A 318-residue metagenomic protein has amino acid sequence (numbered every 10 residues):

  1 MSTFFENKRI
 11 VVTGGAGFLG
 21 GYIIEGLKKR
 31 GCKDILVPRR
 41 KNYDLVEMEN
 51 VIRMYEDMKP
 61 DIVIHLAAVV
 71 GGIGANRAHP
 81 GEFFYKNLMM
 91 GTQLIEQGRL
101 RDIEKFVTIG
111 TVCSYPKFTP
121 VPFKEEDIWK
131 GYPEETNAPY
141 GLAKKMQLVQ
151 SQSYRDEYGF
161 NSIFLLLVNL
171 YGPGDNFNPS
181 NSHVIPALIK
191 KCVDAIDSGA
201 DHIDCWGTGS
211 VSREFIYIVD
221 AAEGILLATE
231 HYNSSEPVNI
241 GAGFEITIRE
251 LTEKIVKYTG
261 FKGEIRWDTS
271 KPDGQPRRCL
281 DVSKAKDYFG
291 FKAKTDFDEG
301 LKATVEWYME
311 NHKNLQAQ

Functional and structural regions predicted by a protein language model:
M1-F4, K8, D281-Q318: C-terminal amphipathic/interface module of NAD(P)-dependent oxidoreductases and related NAD-binding regulators
S2, K8-K28: N-terminal Rossmann NAD(P)H-binding glycine-rich loop of SDR-like oxidoreductase domains
V37-P38, I203, T208, S235-V238 (+3 more regions): C-terminal "lid/loop" region of Rossmann-like NAD(P)-dependent oxidoreductases
M48-L88, Q97: NAD(P)H-binding glycine-rich loop region in Rossmannoid oxidoreductase-like domains and their noncatalytic homologs
T92-N137: Conserved Rossmann-fold NAD(P)-dependent oxidoreductase catalytic core, especially the SDR/UDP-sugar
G110-T111, L148-P173, P186-L188, D197-C205: Conserved beta-loop-beta element that borders a ligand/cofactor-binding pocket
T119, L170-A187, D197-D201, S210 (+4 more regions): Glycine/proline-rich active-site loop of Rossmann-fold NAD(P)-dependent oxidoreductases
P139, A143-M146: Active-site helix of classical SDR
